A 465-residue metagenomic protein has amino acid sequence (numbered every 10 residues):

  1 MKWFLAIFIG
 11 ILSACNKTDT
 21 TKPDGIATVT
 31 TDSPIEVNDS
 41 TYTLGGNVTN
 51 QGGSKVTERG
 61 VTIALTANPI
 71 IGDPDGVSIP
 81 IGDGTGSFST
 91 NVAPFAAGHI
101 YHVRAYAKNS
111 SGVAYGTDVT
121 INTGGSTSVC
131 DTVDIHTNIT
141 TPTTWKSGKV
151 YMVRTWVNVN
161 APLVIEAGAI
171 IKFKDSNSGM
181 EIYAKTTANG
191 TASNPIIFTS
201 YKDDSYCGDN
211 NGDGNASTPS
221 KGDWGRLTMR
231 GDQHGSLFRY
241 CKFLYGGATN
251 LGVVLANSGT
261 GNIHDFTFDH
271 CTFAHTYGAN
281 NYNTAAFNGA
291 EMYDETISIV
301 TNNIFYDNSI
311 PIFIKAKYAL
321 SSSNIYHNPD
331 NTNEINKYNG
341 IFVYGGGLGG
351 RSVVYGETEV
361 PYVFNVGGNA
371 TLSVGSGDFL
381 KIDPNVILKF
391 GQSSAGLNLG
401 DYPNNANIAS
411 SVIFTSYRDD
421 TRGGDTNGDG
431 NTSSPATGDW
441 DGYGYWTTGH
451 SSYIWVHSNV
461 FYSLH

Functional and structural regions predicted by a protein language model:
M1-I7: Sec-dependent signal peptide recognition, specifically the positively charged N-region followed immediately by
W3, T18, V37, V119 (+2 more regions): Intrinsic disorder/low-complexity segments enriched in polar/small residues
F8-I9, D39: Residue-level signal for mature regions of secreted extracellular proteins and peptides
I11-A14: C-terminal motif of bacterial Sec signal peptides marking the signal peptidase cleavage site
N16-T127: Short, surface-exposed linear motifs at loops/turns and structural transition points
G125-H465: Beta-strand/loop edge motif enriched in small/polar residues
